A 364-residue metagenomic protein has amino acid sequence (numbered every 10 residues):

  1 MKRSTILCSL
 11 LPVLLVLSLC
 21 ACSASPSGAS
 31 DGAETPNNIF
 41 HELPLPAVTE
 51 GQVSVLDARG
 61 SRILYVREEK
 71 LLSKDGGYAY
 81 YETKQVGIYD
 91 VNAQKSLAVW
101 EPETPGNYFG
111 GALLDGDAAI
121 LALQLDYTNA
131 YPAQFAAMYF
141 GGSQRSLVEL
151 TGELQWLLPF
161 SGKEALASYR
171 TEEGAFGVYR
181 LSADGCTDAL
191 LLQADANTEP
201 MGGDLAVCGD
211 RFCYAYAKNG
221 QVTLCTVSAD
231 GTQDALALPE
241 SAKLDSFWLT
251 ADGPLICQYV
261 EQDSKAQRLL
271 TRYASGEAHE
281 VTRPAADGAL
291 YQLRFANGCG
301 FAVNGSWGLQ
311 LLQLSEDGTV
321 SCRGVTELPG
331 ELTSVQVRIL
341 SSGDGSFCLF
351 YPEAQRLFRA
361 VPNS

Functional and structural regions predicted by a protein language model:
M1-L11: Bacterial N-terminal signal peptides that target proteins for export
S18-A21: C-terminal motif of bacterial Sec signal peptides marking the signal peptidase cleavage site
S23-S25: Bacterial signal peptide processing site
G32-P46, G76-E101, T128-L150, F176-A194 (+4 more regions): Surface-exposed loop/turn elements that mediate protein-protein interactions on large endomembrane-trafficking
P46-K84: Beta-strand-rich domains and repeat architectures in extracellular enzymes and scaffolds, especially beta-propellers
E50-G60, P105-G116, G152-G162, N197-C208 (+3 more regions): Repeated scaffold domains used in trafficking and secretory/extracellular systems, primarily beta-propellers
Y65-S73, Y78-Y80, L121-N129, A167-E173 (+6 more regions): Beta-strand C-termini and the immediately following turn/loop, strongest in propeller blades
S334-S364: Blade-level signature of beta-propeller repeat domains, shared across WD40, Kelch, NHL, RCC1 and BNR/Asp-box propellers
